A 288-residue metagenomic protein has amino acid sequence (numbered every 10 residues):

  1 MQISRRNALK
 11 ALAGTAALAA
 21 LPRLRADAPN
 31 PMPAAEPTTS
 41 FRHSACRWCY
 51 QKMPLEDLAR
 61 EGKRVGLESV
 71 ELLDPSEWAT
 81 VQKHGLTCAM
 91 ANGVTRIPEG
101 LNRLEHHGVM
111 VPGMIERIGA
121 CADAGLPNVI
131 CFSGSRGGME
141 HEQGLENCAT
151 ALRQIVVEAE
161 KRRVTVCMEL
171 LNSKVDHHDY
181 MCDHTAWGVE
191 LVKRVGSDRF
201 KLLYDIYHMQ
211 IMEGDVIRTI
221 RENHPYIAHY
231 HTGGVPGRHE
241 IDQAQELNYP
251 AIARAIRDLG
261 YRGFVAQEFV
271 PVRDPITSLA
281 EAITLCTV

Functional and structural regions predicted by a protein language model:
Q2-K63, E71, G125-P127, C182-Y204 (+1 more regions): Histidine-acidic metal/acid-base catalytic patches
A11-R23, A35-P37, G100-K201, I211: Active-site acidic/histidine proton-transfer and metal-coordination neighborhood in alpha/beta enzyme cores
S44-K52, P98-V109: Active-site mouth loops of central-metabolism enzymes
C49, N92-E99, G234-V235: Short, acidic/turn-prone active-site loops that include or flank metal/cofactor- and phosphate-binding residues
E68-D74: A short beta-strand-loop structural module common to alpha/beta enzyme folds
W78-V81: Active-site-adjacent beta->alpha loops and helix N-cap segments on the catalytic face of soluble alpha/beta enzymes
C88-M90, M168, Y204, Q267: Hydrophobic residues in well-ordered beta-strands that form the structural core
